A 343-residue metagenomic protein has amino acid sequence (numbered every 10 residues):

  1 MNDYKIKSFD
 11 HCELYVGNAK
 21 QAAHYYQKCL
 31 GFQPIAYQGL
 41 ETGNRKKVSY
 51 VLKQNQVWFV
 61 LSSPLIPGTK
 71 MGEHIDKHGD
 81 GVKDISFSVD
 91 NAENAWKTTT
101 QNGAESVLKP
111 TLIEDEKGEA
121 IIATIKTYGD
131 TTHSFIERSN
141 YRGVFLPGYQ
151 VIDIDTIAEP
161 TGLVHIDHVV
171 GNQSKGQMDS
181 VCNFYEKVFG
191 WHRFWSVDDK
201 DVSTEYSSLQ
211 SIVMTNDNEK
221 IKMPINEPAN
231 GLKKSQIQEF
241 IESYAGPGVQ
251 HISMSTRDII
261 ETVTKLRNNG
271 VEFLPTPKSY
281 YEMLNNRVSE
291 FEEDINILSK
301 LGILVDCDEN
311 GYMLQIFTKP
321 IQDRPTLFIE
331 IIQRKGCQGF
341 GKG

Functional and structural regions predicted by a protein language model:
M1-K20, V82-I85, V144-C182, H192 (+1 more regions): N-terminal beta-strand motif that seeds the catalytic metal site of vicinal oxygen chelate
Y4-K7, E13-W58, Q101-N102, P110-E116 (+5 more regions): Core segments of cupin and vicinal oxygen chelate
D10, L30-A36, V48-Y50, F59-D90 (+1 more regions): General structural concept
Y25, V51, V60-P64, M71-H74 (+10 more regions): A structural feature that tracks compact, well-ordered secondary-structure segments with a strong bias toward
Y26, D76-I136: Hydrophobic or amphipathic alpha-helical targeting/insertion segments
L61-H74, T132-G162: Short, flexible helix-coil linker/hinge segments at the edges of structured domains or between repeats
N218-E239: Active-site-adjacent "gating/activation" loops or surface patches in catalytic cores
I221-M223, A245-I321, L327-R334: Long compositionally biased, domain-poor regions of proteins
